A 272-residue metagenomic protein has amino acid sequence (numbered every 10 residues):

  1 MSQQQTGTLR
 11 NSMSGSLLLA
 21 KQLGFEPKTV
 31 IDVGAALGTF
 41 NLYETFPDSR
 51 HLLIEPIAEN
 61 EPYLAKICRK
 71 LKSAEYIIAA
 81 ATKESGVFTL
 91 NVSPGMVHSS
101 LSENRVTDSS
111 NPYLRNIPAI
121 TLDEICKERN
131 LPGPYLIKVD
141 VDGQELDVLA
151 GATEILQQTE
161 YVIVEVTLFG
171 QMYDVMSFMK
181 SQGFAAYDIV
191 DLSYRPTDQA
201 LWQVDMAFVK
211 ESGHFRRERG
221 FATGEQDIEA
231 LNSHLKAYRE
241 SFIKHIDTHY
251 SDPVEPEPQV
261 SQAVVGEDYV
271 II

Functional and structural regions predicted by a protein language model:
M1-I272: Phosphate/nucleotide-binding beta-alpha loop and adjacent structural elements of enzyme active sites
